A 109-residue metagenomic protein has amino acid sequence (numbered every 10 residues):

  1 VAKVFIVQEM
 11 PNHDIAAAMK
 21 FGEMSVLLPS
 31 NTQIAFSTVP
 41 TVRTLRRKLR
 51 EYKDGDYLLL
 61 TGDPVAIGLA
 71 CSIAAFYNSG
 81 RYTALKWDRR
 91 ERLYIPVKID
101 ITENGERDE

Functional and structural regions predicted by a protein language model:
V1-Y57, L69-E109: Long, low-complexity, Lys/Arg-enriched
G62-L69: Elongated alpha-helical scaffolds
